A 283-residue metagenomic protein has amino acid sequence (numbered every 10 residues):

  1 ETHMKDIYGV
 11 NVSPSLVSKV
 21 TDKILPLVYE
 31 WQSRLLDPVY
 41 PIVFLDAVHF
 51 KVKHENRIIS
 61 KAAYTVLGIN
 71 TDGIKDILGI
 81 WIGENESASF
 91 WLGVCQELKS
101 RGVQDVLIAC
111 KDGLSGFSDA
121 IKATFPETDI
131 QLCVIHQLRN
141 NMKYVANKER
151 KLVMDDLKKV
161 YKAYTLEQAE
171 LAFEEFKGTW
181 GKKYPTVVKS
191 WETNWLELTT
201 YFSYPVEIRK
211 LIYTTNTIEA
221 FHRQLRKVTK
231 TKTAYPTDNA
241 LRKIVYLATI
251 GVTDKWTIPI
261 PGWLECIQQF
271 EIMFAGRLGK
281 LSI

Functional and structural regions predicted by a protein language model:
T2, D6, S15-D22, P26 (+13 more regions): Solvent-exposed alpha-helical segments within well-ordered globular domains of core cellular machineries
H3-D6, V10-P14, K19, K23-K111 (+5 more regions): RNase H-like nuclease fold core
V10, P14, L107, Q131 (+2 more regions): Alpha-helix N-cap/helix-initiation sites
D22, P38-P41, D76, S89-Q96 (+7 more regions): Conserved phosphate-chemistry cores used by DNA topoisomerases
H54-E55, V145, Y201-F202: Short, well-ordered secondary-structure micro-motifs
I108-S115, A120-D156: Conserved beta-strand -> loop -> alpha-helix junction used to position metal-binding or nucleic-acid-contacting
K159-I283: Acidic/histidine-rich catalytic cores and adjacent linkers of DNA breakage/strand-transfer/modification proteins
